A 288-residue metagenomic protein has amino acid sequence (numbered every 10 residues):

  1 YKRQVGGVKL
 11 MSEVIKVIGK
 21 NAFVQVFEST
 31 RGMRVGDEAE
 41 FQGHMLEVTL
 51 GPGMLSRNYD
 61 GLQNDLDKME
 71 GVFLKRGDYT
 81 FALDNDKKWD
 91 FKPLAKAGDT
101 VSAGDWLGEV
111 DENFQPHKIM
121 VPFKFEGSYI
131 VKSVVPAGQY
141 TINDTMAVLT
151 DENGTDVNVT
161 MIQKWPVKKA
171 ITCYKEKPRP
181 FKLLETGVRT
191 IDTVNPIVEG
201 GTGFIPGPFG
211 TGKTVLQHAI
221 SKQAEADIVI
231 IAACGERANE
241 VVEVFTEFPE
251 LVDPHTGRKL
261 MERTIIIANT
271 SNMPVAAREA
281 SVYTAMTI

Functional and structural regions predicted by a protein language model:
Y1: Conserved small/polar residues in nucleotide/adenosyl-binding loops
Q4-G6, H44-M45, Q63, W106 (+3 more regions): Short, surface-exposed secondary-structure boundary micro-motifs
K20-F27, A147: A generic structural motif
A22-V24, M33, L83-S102, H117-Y140: Short beta-strand segments of a lipoyl-like beta-sandwich/carrier module
D37, D99-G108, D144, G201: Structural motif
F81-G98, P166-T202: Glycine-rich adenosyl-nucleotide cofactor-binding module
G104-M120, T141-T155: Short hydrophobic beta/alpha edge segments that flank linear recognition/processing sites
L184-I288: Switch/coupling sub-region of P-loop NTPases
